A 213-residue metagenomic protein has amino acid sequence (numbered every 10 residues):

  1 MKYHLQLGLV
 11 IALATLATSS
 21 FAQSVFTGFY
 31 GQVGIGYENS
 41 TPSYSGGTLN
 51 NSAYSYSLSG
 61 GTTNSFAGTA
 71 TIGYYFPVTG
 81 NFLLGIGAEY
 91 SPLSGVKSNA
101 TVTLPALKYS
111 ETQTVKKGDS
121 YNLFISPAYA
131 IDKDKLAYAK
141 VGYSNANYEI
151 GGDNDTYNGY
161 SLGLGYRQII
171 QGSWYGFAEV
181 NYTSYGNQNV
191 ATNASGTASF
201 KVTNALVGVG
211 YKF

Functional and structural regions predicted by a protein language model:
M1-G8: Bacterial N-terminal signal peptides that target proteins for export
Q6, S19-F213: Gram-negative outer-membrane beta-barrel domains
G8-L16: Bacterial N-terminal signal peptides
